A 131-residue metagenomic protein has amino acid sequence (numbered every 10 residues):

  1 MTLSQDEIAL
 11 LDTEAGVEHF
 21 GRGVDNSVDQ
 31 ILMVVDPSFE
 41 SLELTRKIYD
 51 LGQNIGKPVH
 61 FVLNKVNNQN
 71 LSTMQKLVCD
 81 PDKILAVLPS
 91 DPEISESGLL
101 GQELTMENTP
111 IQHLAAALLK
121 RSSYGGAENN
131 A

Functional and structural regions predicted by a protein language model:
M1-G21: Switch II (G3) loop of P-loop NTPases
M1-S4, V24-N26, G52-I55: Conserved catalytic network of the ASCE P-loop NTPase/AAA+ motor domain
L11, M33, F61-L63: Structural beta-sheet core signal
A15, F39, N67: Short, glycine/acidic-enriched loop or turn micro-motifs at the edges of active sites
S27-L44: Conserved Switch II/interswitch segment of TRAFAC-class P-loop GTPases
E43-I55: Amphipathic helical hotspot of TIR/SEFIR-family domains
N54-A131: C-terminal lobe/tail of nucleotide-utilizing enzymes
